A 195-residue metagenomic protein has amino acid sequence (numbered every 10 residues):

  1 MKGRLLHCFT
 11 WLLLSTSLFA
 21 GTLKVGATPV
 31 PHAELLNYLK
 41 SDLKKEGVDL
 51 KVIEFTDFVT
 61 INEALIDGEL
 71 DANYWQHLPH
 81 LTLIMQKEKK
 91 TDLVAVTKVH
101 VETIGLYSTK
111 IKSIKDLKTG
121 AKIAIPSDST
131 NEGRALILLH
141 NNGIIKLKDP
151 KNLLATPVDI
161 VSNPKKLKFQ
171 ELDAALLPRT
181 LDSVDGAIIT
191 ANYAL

Functional and structural regions predicted by a protein language model:
F19-K24, L43-K44, I114-G120: Immediate post-signal peptide segment of exported/extracytoplasmic ligand-binding proteins
G21-V30, L50-E54, K122-I123: Short, well-ordered beta-strand elements
P29-K51: Short, polar/charged alpha-helical segment
V52-E63, K151-R179: Short helix-initiation/N-cap motifs at beta->coil->alpha
F58-K89, K112: Pocket-flanking alpha-helical
I66-Q76, A121, I144, K165-K168 (+1 more regions): Alpha-to-beta junction loops
L83-V96, T109-I111, S183, I188: Ligand-binding "clamshell"
V96-K146: A conserved helix-loop-strand patch within extracytoplasmic ligand-binding domains of the periplasmic binding
